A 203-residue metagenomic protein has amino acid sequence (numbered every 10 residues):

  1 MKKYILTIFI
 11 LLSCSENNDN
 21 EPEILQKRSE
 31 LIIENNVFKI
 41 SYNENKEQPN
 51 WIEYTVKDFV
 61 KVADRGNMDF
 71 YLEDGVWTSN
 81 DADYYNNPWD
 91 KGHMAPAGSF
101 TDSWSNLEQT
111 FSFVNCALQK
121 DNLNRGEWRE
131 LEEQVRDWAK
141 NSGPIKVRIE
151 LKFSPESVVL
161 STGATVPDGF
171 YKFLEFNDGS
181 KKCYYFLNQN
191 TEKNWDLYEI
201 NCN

Functional and structural regions predicted by a protein language model:
M1-T7: Sec-dependent signal peptide recognition, specifically the positively charged N-region followed immediately by
I5, L12-A82, N87, S112 (+5 more regions): Nuclease and nuclease-like effector domains acting on nucleic acids or nucleotide cofactors
D74-N203: Domain-level detector of nuclease and nuclease-like folds in predominantly extracellular/periplasmic contexts
